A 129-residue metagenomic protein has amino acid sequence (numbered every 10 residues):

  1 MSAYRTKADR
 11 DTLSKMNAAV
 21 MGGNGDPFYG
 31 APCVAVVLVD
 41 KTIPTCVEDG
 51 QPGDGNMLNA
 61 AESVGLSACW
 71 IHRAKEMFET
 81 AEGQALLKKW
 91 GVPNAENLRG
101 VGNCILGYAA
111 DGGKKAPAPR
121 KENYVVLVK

Functional and structural regions predicted by a protein language model:
M1-K129: Acidic, surface-exposed loops and disordered segments
